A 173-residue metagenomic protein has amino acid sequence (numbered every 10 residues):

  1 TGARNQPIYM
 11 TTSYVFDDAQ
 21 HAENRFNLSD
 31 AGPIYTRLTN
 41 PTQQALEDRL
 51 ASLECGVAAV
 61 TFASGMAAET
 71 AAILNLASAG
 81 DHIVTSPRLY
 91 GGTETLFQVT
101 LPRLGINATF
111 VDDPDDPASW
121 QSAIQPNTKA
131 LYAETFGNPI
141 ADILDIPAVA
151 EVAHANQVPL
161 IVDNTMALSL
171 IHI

Functional and structural regions predicted by a protein language model:
T1-Q20: N-terminal amphipathic/basic leader segments beginning at the initiator methionine
G2, L50, A68, I83 (+3 more regions): Buried hydrophobic positions in well-ordered alpha/beta secondary-structure cores of metabolic enzymes
D18-A67, G92-T100: Conserved N-terminal alpha-helix of the aminotransferase class I/II PLP-enzyme fold
N75-T93, D112: Conserved PLP-anchoring active-site segment centered on the Schiff-base-forming lysine
D115-S169: Active-site phosphate-binding strand-loop segment of PLP-dependent enzymes
I171-I173: Conserved small/polar residues in nucleotide/adenosyl-binding loops
